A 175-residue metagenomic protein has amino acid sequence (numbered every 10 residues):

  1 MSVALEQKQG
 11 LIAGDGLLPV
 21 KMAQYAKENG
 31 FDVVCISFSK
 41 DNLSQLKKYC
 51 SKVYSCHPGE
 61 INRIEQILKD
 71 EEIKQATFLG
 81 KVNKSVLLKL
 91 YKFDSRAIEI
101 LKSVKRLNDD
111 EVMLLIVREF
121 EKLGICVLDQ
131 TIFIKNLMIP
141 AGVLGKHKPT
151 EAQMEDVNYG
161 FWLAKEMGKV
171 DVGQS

Functional and structural regions predicted by a protein language model:
V3-F38: N-terminal basic/disordered segments at the start of proteins
L5-K8, N29-D32, C50, E71-K74 (+2 more regions): Short coil/turn connectors at secondary-structure junctions
A13, L17-K21, C56-R63, L107 (+3 more regions): Conserved active-site and cofactor/substrate-binding residues in soluble primary-metabolism enzymes
P19, K40-S44, I61-R63, K84-S85: Short gly/pro/ser/thr-enriched loop/turn and capping motifs at secondary-structure boundaries
Y25, K47-K52, K89-D94: Glycine-rich loop at the start of a catalytic domain that most often binds anionic cofactors/ligands
F38-P58: N-terminal beta-loop-helix "entrance" segment that forms/cooperates in small-molecule cofactor or anionic ligand
I64-I132: N-terminal glycine-rich phosphate/adenylate-binding segment common to multiple enzyme folds
I116-D129, L137-S175: Internal active-site segments that recognize and position negatively charged phosphoryl groups and nucleotide moieties
